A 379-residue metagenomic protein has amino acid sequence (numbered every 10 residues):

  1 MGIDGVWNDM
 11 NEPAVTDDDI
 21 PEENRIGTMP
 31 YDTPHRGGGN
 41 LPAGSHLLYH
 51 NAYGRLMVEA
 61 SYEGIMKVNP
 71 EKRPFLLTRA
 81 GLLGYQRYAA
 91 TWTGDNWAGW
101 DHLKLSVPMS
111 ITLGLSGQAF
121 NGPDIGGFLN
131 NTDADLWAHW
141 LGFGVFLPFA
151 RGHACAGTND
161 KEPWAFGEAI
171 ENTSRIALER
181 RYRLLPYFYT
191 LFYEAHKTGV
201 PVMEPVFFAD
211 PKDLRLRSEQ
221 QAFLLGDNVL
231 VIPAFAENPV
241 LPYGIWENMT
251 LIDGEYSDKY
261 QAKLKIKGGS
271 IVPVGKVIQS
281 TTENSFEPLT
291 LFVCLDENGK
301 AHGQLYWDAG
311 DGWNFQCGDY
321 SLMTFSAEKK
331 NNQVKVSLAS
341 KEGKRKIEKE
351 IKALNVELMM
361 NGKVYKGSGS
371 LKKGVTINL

Functional and structural regions predicted by a protein language model:
M1-Q261: Catalytic-domain carbohydrate-binding cleft regions of carbohydrate-active enzymes
D4-W7, M29, G39-N40, Q86 (+12 more regions): Compositionally biased, intrinsically disordered low-complexity regions
L214-H302, K330-N332, M359-N361: Carbohydrate-interacting/catalytic domains
Q220-Q221, E237, M323-F325, V375: Residue-level detector of beta-strand structural context in well-folded domains
E255-Y260, S370-L379: Solvent-exposed, conformationally flexible loop/turn segments
G269-S368, L379: Accessory, solvent-exposed terminal regions and/or long lumenal/extracellular loops of proteins
